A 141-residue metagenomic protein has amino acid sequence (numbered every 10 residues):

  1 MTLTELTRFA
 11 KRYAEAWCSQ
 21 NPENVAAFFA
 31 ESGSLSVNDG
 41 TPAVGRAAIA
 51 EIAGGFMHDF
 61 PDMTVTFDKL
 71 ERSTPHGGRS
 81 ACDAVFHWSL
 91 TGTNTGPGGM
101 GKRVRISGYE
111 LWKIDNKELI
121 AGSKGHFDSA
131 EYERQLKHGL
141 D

Functional and structural regions predicted by a protein language model:
M1-D141: C-terminal and inter-domain tail/linker signature
